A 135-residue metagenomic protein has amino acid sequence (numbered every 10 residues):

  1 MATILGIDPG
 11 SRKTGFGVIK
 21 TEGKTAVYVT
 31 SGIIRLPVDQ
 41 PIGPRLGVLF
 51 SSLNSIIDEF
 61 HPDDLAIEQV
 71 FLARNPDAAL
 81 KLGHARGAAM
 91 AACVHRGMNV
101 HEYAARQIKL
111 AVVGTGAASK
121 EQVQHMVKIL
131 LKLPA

Functional and structural regions predicted by a protein language model:
M1-A135: Phosphate- and other anionic-substrate recognition elements at nucleic-acid/protein interfaces
